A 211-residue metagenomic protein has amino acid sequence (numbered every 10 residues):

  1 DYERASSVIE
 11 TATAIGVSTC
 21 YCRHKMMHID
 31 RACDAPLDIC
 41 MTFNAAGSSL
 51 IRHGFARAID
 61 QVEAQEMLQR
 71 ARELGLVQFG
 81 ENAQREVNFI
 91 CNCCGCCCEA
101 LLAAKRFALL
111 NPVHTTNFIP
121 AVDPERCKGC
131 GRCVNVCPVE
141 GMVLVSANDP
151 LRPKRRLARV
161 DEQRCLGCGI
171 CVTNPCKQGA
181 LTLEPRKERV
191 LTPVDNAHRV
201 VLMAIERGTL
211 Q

Functional and structural regions predicted by a protein language model:
D1-L102, A108: Iron-sulfur-associated redox domains of electron-transfer enzymes in respiratory and anaerobic energy metabolism
T13, L74-L76, V87-C91, T116-P120 (+3 more regions): Structural beta-strand/beta-sheet cores of well-ordered domains, especially the beta-sheet scaffolds that support
S18, E81, C94, V122-D123 (+5 more regions): Generic beta-strand/beta-sheet core signal
S18-C22, N88-L101, E125-V139, R164-Q178: Local cysteine-cluster metal-coordination motifs and their immediate loop/turn environment, predominantly Fe-S cluster
M67-Q69, L74, G80, A103-V136: Extended mid-to-C-terminal alpha-helical interaction segments
L101-R106, R132-P153, L157, I170-E188: Iron-sulfur cluster-binding cysteine motifs and their immediate structural context in ferredoxin-like electron-transfer
N111-V113, K128-C130, D149, P153-R155 (+2 more regions): Accessory, usually C-terminal, subdomains that scaffold auxiliary metal cofactors
L166-Q211: Short hairpin/turn module used for nucleic-acid contact or packing/dimerization
